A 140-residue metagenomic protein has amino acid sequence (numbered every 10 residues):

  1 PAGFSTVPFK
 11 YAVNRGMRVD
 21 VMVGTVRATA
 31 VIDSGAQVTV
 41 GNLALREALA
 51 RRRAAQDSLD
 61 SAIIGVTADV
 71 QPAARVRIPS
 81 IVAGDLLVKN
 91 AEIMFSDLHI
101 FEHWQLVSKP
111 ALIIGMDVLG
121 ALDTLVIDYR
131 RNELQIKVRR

Functional and structural regions predicted by a protein language model:
P1-R140: Pepsin/retropepsin-fold aspartyl endopeptidases
